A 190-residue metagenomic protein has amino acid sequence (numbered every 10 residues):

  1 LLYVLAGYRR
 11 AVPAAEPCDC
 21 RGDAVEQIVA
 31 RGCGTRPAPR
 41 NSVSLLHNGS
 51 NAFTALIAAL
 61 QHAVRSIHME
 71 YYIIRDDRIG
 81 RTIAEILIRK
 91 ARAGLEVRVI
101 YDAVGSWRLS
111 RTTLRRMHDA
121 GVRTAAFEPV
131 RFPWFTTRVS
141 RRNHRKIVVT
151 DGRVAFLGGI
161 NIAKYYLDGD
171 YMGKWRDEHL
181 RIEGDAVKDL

Functional and structural regions predicted by a protein language model:
L1-L190: N-terminal localization/anchoring segments of enzymes in phospholipid and broader phosphate metabolism
